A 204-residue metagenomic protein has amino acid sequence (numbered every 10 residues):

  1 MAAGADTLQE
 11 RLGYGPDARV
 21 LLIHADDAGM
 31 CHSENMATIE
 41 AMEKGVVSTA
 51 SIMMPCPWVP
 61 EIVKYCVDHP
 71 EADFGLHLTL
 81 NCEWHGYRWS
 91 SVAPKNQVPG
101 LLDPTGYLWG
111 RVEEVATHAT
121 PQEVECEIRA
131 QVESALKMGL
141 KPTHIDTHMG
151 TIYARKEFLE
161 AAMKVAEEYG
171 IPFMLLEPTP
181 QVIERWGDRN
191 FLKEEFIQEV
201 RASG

Functional and structural regions predicted by a protein language model:
M1-L22: N-terminal pre-catalytic segment of deacetylase/amide-hydrolase enzymes
R11-G13, T38-K44, V59-D73, S90-D103 (+2 more regions): Acidic (Asp/Glu)-rich catalytic clusters
V20-L22, V47-S51, E71-H77, P142-D146 (+2 more regions): Structural preference for beta-strand elements that scaffold enzyme active sites
D26-A28, P55, H77-E83, H148-G150 (+1 more regions): Active-site beta-loop-alpha junctions enriched in small/polar residues
H32-P57: A short alpha/beta connector and helix-capping loop motif
E34-M36, V63, K156-E160: Conserved strand-to-helix beginnings and helix N-cap segments that scaffold or border functional pockets
L80-P142: Active-site gating/metal-coordination segments in enzymes
P121-E125, R129-R201: Catalytic domains of cell-wall/extracellular-matrix polysaccharide-remodeling enzymes, centered on de-N-acetylation
